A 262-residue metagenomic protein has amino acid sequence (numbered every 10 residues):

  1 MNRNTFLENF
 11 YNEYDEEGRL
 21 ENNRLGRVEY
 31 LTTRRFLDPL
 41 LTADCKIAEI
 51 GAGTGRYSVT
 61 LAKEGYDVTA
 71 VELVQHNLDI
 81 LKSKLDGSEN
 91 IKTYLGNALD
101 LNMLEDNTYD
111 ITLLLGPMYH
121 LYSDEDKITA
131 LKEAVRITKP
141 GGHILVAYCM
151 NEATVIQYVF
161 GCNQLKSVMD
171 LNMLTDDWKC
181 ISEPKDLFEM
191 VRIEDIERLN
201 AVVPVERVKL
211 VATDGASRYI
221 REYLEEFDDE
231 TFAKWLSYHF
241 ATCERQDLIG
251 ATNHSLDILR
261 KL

Functional and structural regions predicted by a protein language model:
M1-A43, R56: Conserved class I S-adenosyl-L-methionine
D44-G53: Conserved class I S-adenosyl-L-methionine
R56-D100: Class I SAM-dependent methyltransferase SAM/SAH-binding core
N102-T112: A short acidic, Gly/Pro-enriched loop at the edge of an enzyme's catalytic core that lines a small-molecule cofactor
I128-P140: A short glycine-rich, Lys/Arg-flanked "PGG" loop and its adjoining helix->strand segment in the class I
I144-N172: Conserved class I S-adenosyl-L-methionine
L187-P204, L210: Short alpha-helix
V208-L262: A C-terminal cap/extension of S-adenosyl-L-methionine-dependent methyltransferases that defines the acceptor-substrate
